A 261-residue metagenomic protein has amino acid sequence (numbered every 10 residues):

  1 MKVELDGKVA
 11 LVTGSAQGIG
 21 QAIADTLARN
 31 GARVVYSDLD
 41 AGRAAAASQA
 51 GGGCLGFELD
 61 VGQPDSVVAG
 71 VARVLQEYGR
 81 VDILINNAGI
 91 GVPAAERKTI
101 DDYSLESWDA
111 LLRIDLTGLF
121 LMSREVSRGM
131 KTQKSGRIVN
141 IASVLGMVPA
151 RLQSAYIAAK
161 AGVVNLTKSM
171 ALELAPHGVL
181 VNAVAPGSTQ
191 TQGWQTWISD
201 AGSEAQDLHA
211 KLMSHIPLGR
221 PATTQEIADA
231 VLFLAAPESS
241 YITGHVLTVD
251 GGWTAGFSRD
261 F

Functional and structural regions predicted by a protein language model:
M1, G91, V148, L232 (+1 more regions): Short C-terminal tail/terminal secondary-structure segment of NAD(P)H-dependent dehydrogenase/reductase domains
N30-A45: Conserved glycine-rich Rossmann-like NAD(P)H-binding loop of the short-chain dehydrogenase/reductase
A95-D109, L212: Substrate-binding pocket helix/loop in short-chain dehydrogenase/reductase
F120-S123, R220-V249, T254: C-terminal substrate-recognition "lid" of short-chain dehydrogenase/reductases
S123, A159, T167: Active-site helix of classical SDR
R128, L172-P176, S240: Alpha-helical segment proximal to the catalytic Tyr-Lys
S143: Residue(s) in the substrate-gating loop at a strand-loop-helix junction that position the organic substrate next
